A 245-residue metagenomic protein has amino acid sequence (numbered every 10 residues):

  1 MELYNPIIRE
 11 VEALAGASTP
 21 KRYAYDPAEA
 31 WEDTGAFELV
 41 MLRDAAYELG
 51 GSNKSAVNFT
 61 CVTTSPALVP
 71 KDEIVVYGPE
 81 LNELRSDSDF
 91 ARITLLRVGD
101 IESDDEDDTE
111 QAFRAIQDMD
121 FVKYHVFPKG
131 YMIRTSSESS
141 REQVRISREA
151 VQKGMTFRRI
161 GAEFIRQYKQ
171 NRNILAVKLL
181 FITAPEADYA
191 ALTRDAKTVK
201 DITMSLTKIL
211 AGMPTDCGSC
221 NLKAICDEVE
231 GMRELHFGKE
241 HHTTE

Functional and structural regions predicted by a protein language model:
M1-S65: Charged, amphipathic alpha-helical stretches
M1-Y23, V69, L81-D89, E102-Y131 (+1 more regions): Extended, Lys/Arg-rich, non-catalytic nucleic-acid recognition/anchoring regions of very large nucleic-acid-interacting
S55, F59-A91, S139: Extended, compositionally biased intrinsically disordered regions
P66, T94-G99: N-terminal, positively charged, Ser/Thr/Ala/Gly-biased leader segments that form transit/presequence-like amphipathic
I101-N173: N-terminal alpha-helical interaction blocks
V144-I209, G218: A broadly conserved sequence feature marking short terminus-proximal activation segments in nucleic acid-centric
A196-G238: Cysteine-cluster motifs in flexible loop/terminal segments that predominantly coordinate metals
H241-E245: Long, charge-rich boundary regions
